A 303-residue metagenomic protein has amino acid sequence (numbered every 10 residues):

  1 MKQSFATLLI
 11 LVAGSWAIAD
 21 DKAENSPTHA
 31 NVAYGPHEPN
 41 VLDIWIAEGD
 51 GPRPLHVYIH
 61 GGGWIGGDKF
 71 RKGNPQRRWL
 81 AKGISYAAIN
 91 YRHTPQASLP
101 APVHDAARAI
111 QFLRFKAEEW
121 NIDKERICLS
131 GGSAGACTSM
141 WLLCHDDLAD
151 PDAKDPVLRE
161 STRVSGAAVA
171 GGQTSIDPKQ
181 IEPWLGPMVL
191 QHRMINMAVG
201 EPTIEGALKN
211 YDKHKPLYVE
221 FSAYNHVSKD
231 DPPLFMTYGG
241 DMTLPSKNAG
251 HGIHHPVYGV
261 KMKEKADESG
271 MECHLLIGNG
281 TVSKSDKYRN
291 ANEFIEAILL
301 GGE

Functional and structural regions predicted by a protein language model:
D20-D50, S228: N-terminal cap/lid segment of alpha/beta-hydrolase-fold proteins
H37, D146-L148, P178-H226, P232 (+1 more regions): Mobile cap/lid helix-loop segments that gate and shape the active-site cleft of serine hydrolases
D43-W45, L234-S246, G250, P256-E303: C-terminal catalytic histidine-bearing segment of alpha/beta-hydrolase fold enzymes
P52-G63: Short beta-strand element of the alpha/beta-hydrolase
I59-G61, L113, G239: The conserved beta1-alpha1 loop
K69-A87: Short amphipathic alpha-helix adjacent to the substrate-entry channel of hydrolases
R108-G186: Primarily recognizes the serine-hydrolase "nucleophile elbow" in alpha/beta-hydrolase and SGNH/GDSL folds
A153-G186, K213-K247: The feature captures the conserved acid-bearing segment of alpha/beta-hydrolase catalytic domains
